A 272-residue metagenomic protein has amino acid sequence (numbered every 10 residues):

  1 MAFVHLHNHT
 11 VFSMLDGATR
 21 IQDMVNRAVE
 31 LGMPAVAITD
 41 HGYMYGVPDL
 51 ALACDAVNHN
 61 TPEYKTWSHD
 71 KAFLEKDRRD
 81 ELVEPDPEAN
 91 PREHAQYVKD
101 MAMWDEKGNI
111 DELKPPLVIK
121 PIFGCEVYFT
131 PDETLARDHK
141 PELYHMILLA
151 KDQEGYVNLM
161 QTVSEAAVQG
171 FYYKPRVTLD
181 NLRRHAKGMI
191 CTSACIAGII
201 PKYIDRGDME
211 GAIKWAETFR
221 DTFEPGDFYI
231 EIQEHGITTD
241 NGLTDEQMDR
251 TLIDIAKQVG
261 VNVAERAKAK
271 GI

Functional and structural regions predicted by a protein language model:
M1-I272: Phosphodiester-processing cores and adjacent nucleic acid-binding clamps
